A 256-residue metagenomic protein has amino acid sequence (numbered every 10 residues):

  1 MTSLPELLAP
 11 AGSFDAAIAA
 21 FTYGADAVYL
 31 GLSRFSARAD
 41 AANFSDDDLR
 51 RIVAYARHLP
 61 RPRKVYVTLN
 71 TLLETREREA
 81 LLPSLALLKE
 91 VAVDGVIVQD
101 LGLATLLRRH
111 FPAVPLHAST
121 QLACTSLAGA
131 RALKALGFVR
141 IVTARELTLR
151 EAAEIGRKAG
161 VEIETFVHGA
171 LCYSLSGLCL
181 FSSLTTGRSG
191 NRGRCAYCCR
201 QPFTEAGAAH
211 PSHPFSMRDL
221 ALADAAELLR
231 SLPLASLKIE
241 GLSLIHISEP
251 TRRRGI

Functional and structural regions predicted by a protein language model:
L4-Y29: N-terminal basic/disordered segments at the start of proteins
L7-P10, V28-L30, V65-L69, V96-V98 (+4 more regions): Hydrophobic faces of well-ordered beta-strands that scaffold small-molecule active sites in alpha/beta enzyme cores
A20, D100, L133, T165 (+1 more regions): Conserved, mostly hydrophobic/aromatic
Y29-D48, T68-E77, G241-L244: Glycine-rich, proline-tolerant flexible connector loops at the mouths of alpha/beta enzymes
A39-R50, Q99-F111, E146-A159: Active-site-adjacent beta->alpha loops and helix N-cap segments on the catalytic face of soluble alpha/beta enzymes
L69-A132: N-terminal active-site wall of soluble small-molecule enzyme domains
V167, Y173-L234: Hydrophobic, secondary-structure "cap" segments at the distal end of domains
I245-I256: Single conserved hydrophobic/aromatic residue that forms the stacking wall/gate of nucleotide- or nucleobase-binding
